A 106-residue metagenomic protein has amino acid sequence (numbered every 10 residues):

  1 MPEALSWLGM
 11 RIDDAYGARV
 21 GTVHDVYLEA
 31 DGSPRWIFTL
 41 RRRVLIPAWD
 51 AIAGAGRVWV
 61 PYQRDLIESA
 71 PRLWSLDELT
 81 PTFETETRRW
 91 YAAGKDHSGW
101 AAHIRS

Functional and structural regions predicted by a protein language model:
M1-S106: Peripheral interaction segments used for macromolecular assembly
